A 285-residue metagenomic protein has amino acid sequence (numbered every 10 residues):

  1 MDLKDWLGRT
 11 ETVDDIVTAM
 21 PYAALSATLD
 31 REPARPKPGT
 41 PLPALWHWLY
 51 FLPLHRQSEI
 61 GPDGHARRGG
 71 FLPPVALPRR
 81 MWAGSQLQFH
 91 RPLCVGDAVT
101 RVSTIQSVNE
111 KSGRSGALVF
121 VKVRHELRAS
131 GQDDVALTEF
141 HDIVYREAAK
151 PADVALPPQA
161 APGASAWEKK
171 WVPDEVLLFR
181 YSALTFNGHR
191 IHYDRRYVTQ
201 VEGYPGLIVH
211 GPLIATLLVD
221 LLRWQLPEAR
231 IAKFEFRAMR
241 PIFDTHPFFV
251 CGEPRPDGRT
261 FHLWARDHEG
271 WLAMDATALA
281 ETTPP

Functional and structural regions predicted by a protein language model:
M1-A98: Hydrophobic, proline/glycine-rich low-complexity stretches
M1-T10, W82-P173, I242-T245, F249-P285: HotDog/MaoC-like acyl-thioester-processing domains
D2-P41, P157-I214, L221-W224: A contiguous, surface-exposed recognition patch within enzymatic or periplasmic domains that forms
L29, G39-L42, A66, G203-Y204 (+3 more regions): Catalytic cores of transferase enzymes with a strong primary signal for eukaryotic protein kinases
K37-T40, A117, R230, F234: Short, surface-exposed helix-loop/turn micro-motifs enriched in polar/charged residues
Y50-F51, A83-G84, F89, V95 (+6 more regions): Generic structural "secondary-structure junction" signal
V198-D257, H262-G270, P285: Catalytic-pocket segment enriched in acidic/His residues
